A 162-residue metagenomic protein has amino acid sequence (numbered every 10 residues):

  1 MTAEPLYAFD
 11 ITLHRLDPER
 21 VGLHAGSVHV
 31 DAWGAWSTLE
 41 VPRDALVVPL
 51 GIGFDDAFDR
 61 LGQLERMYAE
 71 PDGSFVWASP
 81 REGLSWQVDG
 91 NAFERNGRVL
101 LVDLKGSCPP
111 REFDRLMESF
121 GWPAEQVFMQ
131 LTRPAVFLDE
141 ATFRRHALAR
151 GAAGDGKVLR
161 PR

Functional and structural regions predicted by a protein language model:
M1-R162: Acidic (Asp/Glu-rich) sequence patches and key acidic residues that form negatively charged surfaces used
